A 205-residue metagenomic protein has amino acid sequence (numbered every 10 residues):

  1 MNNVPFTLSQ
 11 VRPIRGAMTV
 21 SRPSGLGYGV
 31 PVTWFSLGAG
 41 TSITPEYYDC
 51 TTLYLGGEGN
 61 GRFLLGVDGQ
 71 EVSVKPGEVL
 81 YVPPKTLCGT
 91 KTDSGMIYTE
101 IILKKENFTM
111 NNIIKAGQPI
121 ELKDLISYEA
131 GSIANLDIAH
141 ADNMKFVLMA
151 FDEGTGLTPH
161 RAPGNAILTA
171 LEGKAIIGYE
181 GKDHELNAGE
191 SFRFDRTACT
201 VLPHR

Functional and structural regions predicted by a protein language model:
M1-P31, S73-P76, G95-N143: A short, N-terminal "cap"/entry segment at the start of jelly-roll beta-barrel domains of the cupin/DSBH fold
G16-V20, P31-Y48, G131-A134, K145-A162: Conserved short histidine dyad/triad with adjacent acidic residue
S36-L37, Y47-F63, M149-E153, R161-I177: Short, conserved beta-strand element in jelly-roll/cupin
T44-D68, V72-E78, P83-T86: Extended, compositionally biased flexible segments
N60-R62, L87, I97, K174-I176 (+1 more regions): Structural motif
D68-P84, E180-T197: Short acidic-glycine-tyrosine-enriched beta hairpin
T90-D93, L202-R205: Asparagine-centered strand-capping/turn motif at beta-strand->loop junctions
